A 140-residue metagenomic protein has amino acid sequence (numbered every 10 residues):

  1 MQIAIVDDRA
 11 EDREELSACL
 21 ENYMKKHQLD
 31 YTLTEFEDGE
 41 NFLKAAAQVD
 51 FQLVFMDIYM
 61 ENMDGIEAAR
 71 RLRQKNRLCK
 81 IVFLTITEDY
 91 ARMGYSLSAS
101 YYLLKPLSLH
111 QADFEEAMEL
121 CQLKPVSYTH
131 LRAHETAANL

Functional and structural regions predicted by a protein language model:
M1-A4: Non-catalytic signal-transmission and effector/linker regions of two-component phosphorelay proteins
V6-D7, F36, V54: Conserved sequence signature across two-component system core domains
A10-T34: Two-component/phosphorelay signaling modules centered on CheY-like receiver
E35, N62-M63, A137: Residue-level signal for the "D+5" position in two-component response regulator receiver
E40-F42: Short alpha-helical segment
K44-A45, F51-V126: CheY-like receiver
T129-T136: Conserved small/polar residues in nucleotide/adenosyl-binding loops
L140: Cytosolic catalytic cores of cyclic-nucleotide second-messenger enzymes
